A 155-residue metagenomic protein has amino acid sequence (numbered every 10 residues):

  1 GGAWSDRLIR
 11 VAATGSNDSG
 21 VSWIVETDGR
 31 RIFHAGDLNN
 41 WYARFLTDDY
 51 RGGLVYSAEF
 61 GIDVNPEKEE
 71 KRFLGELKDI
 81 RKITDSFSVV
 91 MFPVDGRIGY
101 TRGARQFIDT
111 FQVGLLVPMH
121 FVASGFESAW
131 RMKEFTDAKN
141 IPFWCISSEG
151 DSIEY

Functional and structural regions predicted by a protein language model:
G1-D85, S148-Y155: Core dinuclear metal-dependent hydrolase active-site scaffold
G1-S5, T101-Y155: Binuclear metal-ion centers of metallo-dependent hydrolases, dominated by the metallo-beta-lactamase
A13-S16, G20-S22, V90, A104 (+1 more regions): Small-side-chain structural scaffolding
G15-S19, D95-G99, V122-A123: Short beta->alpha connector loops
T27, V90, P142-W144: Generic alpha-helical hydrophobic packing signal
G36, P93-G96: Structural motif
G75-I80, R97-Q106: A short, acidic, amphipathic alpha-helical segment used as a generic capping/interface helix at domain edges
S88-M91, G114: Conserved acidic residues
